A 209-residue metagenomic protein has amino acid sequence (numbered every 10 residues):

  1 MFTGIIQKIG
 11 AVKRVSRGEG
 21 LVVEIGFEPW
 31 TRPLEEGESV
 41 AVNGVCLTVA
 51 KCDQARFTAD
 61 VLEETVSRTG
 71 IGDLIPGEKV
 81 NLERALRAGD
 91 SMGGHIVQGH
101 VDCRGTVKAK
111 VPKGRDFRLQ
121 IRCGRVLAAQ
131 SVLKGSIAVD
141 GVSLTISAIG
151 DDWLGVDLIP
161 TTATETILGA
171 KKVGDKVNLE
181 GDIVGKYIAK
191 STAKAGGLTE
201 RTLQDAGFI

Functional and structural regions predicted by a protein language model:
M1-I209: Conserved loop->alpha-helix
